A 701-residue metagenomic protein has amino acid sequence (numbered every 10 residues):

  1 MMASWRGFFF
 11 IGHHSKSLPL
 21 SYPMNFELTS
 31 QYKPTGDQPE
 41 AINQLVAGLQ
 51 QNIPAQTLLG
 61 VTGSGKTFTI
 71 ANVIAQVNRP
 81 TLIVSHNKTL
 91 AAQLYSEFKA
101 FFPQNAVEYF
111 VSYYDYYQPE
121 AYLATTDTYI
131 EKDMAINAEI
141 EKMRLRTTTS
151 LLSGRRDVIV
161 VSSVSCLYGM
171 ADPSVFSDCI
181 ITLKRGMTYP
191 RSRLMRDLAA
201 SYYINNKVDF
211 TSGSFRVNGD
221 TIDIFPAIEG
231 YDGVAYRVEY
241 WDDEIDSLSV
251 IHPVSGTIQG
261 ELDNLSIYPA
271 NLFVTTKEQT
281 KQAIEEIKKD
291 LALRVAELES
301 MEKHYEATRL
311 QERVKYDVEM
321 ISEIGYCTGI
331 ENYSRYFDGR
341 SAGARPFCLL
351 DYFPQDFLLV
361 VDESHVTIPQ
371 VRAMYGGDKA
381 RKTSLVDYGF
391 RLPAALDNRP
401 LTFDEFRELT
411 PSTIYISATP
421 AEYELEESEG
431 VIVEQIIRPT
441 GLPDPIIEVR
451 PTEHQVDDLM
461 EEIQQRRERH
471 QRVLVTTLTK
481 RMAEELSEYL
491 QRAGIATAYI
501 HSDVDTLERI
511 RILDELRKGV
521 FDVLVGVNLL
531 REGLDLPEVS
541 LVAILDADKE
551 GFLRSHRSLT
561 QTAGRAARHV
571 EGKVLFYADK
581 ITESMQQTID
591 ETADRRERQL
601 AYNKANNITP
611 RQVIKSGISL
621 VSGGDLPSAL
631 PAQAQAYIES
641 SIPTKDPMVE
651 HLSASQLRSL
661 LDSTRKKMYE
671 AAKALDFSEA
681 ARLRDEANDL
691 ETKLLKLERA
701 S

Functional and structural regions predicted by a protein language model:
M24-T57: Conserved pre-motif I regulatory segment
Q51-T57, R79-P80, R156-V158, Q471-R472: Pre-Walker A (Motif I) flank of P-loop NTPase domains
Q51-V73: Walker A/P-loop
T57, F110-D458, E462-E468, S487 (+2 more regions): N-terminal cationic and glycine-rich segments that engage phosphates or anionic surfaces
P80-A92, Y109, R466-E488: Conserved strand-helix element at the start of the C-terminal RecA-like helicase core
P103-S112, G329, R472-L474, L486-E508: Conserved RecA-like helicase motor-core motifs
F110-A121, K132-M143, S165, T477-M482 (+2 more regions): Conserved helicase motor
S174-V175, T479-H501, D689-K693: Conserved helicase motor "Helicase C" RecA-like lobe of SF1/SF2 P-loop NTPases
